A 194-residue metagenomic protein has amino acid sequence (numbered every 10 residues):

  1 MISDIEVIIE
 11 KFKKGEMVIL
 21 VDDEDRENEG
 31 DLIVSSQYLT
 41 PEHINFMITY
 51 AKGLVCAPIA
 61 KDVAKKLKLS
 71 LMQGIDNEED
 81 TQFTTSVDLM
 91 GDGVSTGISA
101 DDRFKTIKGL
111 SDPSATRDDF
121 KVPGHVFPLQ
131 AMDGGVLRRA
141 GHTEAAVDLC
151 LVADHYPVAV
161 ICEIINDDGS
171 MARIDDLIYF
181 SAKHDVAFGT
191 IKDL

Functional and structural regions predicted by a protein language model:
M1-L194: Catalytic domains of riboflavin
